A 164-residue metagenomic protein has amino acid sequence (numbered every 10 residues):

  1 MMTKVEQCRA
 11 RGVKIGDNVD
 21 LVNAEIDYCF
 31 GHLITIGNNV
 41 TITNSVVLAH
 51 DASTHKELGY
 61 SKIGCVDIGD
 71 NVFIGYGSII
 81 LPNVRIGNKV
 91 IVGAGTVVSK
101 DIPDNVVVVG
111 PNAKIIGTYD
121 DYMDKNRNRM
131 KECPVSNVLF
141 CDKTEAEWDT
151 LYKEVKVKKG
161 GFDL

Functional and structural regions predicted by a protein language model:
M1-N71, S78-I80, N88, D104 (+1 more regions): Domain-scale signature associated with acetyltransferase and cell-envelope carbohydrate enzymes
G64, A94-V97, V107: Hydrophobic alpha-helical segments of small multi-pass membrane proteins
F73, I91, V107-V108: Short-chain dehydrogenase/reductase
S78-V92, T96-K100: Beta-rich strand-turn-strand
N112-I115: Conserved switch/coupling elements of ABC/ABC-like ATPase nucleotide-binding domains
